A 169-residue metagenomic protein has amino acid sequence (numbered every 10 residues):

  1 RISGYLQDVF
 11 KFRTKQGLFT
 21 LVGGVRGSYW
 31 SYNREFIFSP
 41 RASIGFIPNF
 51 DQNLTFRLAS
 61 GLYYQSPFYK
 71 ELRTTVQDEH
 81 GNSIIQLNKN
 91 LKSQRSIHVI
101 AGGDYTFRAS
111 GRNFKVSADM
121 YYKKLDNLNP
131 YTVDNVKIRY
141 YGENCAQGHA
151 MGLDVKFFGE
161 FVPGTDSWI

Functional and structural regions predicted by a protein language model:
R1-Y32, I37-G45, F157-W168: Surface-exposed extracellular loop regions of Gram-negative outer-membrane beta-barrel proteins
R1-Y5, I37-R41, T55, S96-I100 (+3 more regions): Transmembrane beta-barrel architecture of outer-membrane proteins
I2, V25-S31, S60-S66, T75 (+3 more regions): Transmembrane beta-strands of outer-membrane beta-barrel pores
F12-G17, I47-D51, S96, F107-G111 (+2 more regions): Outer-membrane beta-barrel channels and translocator barrels
G23-G27, I44, L58-L62, E71 (+3 more regions): Transmembrane beta-barrel strands of outer-membrane/channel proteins
N33-S39, Y69-T75, N82-I84, L128-V136: Outer-membrane beta-barrel translocator domains and adjoining extracellular loop/strand segments of Gram-negative
N49-V99, Y105-T106: Outer-membrane beta-barrel translocator/channel fold
N90-M151, D166-S167: Membrane-embedded beta-barrel scaffold of Gram-negative outer-membrane proteins
